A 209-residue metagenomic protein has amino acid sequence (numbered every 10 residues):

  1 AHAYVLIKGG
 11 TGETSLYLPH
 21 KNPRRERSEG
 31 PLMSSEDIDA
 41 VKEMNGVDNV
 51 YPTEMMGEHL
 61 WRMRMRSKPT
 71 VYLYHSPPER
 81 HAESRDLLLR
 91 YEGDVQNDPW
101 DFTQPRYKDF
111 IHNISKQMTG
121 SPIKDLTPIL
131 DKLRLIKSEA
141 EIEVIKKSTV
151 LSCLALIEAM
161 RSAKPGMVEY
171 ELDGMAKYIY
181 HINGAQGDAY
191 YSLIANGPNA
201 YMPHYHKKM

Functional and structural regions predicted by a protein language model:
A1-L154: A composition/biophysics-driven feature that prefers long, compositionally simple stretches
K21-N22, L88, S162, A176 (+2 more regions): Flexible domain-boundary/linker segments
L60-R62, M160, K177, H181: Generic structural signal for well-ordered alpha-helical scaffold segments
D109-H112, K124-D131, I136, M167-M209: Short catalytic-site patches enriched in acidic/histidine residues that coordinate or position cofactors/metals
K146, C153, M160, D173-K177: Short, well-ordered alpha-helical packing segments
L154-L156, A195: Short acidic (Asp/Glu) and glycine-rich catalytic loops that position anionic groups and cofactors
I157-M167: C-terminal helix-coil-helix/basic helical segment that borders enzyme active sites and/or dimer interfaces and provides
